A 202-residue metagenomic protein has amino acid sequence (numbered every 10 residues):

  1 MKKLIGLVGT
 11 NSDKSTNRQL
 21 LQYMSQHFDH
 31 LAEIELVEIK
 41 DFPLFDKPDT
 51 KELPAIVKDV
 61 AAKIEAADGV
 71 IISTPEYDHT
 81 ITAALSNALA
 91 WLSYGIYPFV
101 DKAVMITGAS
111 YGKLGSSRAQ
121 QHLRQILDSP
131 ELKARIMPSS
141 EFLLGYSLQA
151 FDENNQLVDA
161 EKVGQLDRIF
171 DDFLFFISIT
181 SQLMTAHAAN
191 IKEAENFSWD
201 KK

Functional and structural regions predicted by a protein language model:
K2-L31: N-terminal beta1-alpha1 ligand-phosphate binding loop
G9-T10, I39, A109: Cofactor-binding loop segments of dinucleotide-utilizing enzymes, especially the Rossmann-like FAD- and NAD(P)+-binding
D13-T16, F45, T80-I81, G115-S116: Secondary-structure boundary/capping motif
E33-L44, G95, L132-E153: Mobile beta-alpha loop/short-helix "lid" or hinge segments that flank ligand
I39-I56: N-terminal beta-loop-helix "entrance" segment that forms/cooperates in small-molecule cofactor or anionic ligand
E52-E131: Helix-loop-strand module that forms the ligand-binding subsite of alpha/beta enzymes
R135-K202: Glycine-rich phosphate/pyrophosphate-binding loop and the adjoining helix
